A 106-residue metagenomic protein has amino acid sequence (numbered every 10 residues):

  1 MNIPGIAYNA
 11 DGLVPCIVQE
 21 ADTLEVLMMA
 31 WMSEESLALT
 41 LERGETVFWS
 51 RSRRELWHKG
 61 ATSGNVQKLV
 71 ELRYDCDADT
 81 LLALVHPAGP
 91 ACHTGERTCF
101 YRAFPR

Functional and structural regions predicted by a protein language model:
I3-L13, Q19-L27, M32-R106: C-terminal binding/interaction regions
